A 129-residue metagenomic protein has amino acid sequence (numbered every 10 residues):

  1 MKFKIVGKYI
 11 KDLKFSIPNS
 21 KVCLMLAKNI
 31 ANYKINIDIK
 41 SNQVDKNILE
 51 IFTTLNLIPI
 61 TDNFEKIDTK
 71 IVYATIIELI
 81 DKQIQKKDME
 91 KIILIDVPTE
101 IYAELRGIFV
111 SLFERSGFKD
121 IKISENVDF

Functional and structural regions predicted by a protein language model:
M1-F129: N-terminal intrinsically disordered, cationic/polar leader segments that include organellar targeting peptides
